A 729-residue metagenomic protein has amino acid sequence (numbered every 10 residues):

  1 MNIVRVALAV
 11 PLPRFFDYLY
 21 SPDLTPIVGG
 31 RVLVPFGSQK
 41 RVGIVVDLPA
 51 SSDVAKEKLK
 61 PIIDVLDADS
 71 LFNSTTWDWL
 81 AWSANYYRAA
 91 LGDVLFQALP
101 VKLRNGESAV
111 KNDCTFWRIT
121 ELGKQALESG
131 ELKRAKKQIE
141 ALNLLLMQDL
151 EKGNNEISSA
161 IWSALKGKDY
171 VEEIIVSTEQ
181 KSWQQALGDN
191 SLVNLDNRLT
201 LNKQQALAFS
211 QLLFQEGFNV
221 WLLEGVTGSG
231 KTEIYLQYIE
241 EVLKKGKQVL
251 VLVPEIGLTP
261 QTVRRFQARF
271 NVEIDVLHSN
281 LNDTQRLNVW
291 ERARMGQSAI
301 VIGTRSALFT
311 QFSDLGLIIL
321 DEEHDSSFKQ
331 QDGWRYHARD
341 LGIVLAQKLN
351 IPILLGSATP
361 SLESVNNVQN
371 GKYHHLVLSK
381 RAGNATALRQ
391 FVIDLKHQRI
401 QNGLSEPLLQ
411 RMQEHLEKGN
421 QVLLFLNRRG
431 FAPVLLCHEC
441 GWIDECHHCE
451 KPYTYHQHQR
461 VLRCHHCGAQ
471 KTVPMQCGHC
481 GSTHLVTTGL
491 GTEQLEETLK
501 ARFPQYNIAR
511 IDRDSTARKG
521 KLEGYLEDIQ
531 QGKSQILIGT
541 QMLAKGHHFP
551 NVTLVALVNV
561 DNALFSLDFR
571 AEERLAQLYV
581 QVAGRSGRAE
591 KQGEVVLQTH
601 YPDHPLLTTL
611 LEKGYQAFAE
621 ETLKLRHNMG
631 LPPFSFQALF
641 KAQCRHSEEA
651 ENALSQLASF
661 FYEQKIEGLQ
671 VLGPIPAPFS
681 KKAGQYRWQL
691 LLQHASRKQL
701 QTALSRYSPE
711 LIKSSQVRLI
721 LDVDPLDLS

Functional and structural regions predicted by a protein language model:
M1-S357, Q369-A385, Q664, K698-S729: Accessory, non-ATPase domains that flank or precede helicase/AAA+ motor cores in DNA-metabolism machines
V4, Y18, G43, Q390 (+3 more regions): Small-residue-enriched segments and motifs
P35-S38, E255, M629-L631, F679-K681: AMP-binding (ANL) adenylation modules
K40, Q670-K698: Short, intrinsically disordered low-complexity segments
L192-N202, G217-E651, W688-L691, K698: Inter-lobe coupling/hinge segments of SF2-like helicase ATPases
F503-Y506, F661-Q670, I712-Q716: Short secondary-structure junctions
Y615-Q616, E649-L672: Short amphipathic alpha-helix segments
E663-A683, L719, P725-L728: A carboxyl-terminal module marker
